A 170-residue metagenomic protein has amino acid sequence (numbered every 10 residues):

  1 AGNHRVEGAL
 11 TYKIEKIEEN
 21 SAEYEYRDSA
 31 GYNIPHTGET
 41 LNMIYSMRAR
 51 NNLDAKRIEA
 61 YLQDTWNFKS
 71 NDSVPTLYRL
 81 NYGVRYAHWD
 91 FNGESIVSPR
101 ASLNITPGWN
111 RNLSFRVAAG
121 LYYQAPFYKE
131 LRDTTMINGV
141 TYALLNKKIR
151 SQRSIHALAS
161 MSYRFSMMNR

Functional and structural regions predicted by a protein language model:
A1-G2, A60-W66, A101-I105, A159-Y163: Residues on the lipid-exposed face of transmembrane beta-strands in outer-membrane beta-barrel proteins
A1-N92: Face-selective signature of the C-terminal outer-membrane beta-barrel domain
H4-L10, Y78-Y82, P99, L113-V117 (+2 more regions): Transmembrane beta-strands of outer-membrane beta-barrel proteins
I14-A22, S70-D72, H88-E94, W109 (+3 more regions): Gram-negative outer-membrane beta-barrel proteins
E23-Y32, I96-S102, L131-V140: Flexible, surface-exposed loop regions and adjacent strand-edge segments of Gram-negative outer-membrane beta-barrel
D54-I58, S95-V97, R153-A157: Residues that define the transmembrane beta-barrel architecture of outer-membrane proteins
W66-F68, Y86, I105-P107, L121 (+2 more regions): Residue-level signature of outer-membrane beta-barrel architecture
W109-H156: Surface-exposed extracellular loop regions of Gram-negative outer-membrane beta-barrel proteins, predominantly
